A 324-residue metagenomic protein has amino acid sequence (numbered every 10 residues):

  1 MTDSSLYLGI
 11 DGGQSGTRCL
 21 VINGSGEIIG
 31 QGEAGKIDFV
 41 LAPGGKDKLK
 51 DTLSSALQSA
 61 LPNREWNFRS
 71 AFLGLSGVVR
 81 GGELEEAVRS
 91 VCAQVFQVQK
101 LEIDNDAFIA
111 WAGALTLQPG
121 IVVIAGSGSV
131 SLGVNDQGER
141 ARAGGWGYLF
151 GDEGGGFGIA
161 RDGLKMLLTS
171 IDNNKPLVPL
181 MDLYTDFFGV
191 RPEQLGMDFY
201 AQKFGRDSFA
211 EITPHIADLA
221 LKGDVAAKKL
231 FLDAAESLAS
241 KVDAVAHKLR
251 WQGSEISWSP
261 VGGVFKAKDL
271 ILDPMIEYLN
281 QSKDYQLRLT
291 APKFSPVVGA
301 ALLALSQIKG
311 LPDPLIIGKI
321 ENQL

Functional and structural regions predicted by a protein language model:
M1-D3, V98-V123, E139: Conserved phosphate-binding catalytic cores of ATP/NTP-utilizing and phosphoryl-transfer enzymes
M1-F68, T116-P119, K165-L324: ATP-binding/phosphotransfer module of carbohydrate and carboxylate kinases, centering on a glycine-rich
S15, G77-V78, S127-V130: Short glycine-rich anion-binding loops that position phosphate/pyrophosphate groups of nucleotides and phosphorylated
D38, Q58-V95, K100, A114-L115 (+1 more regions): Short beta-strand-loop/turn "lid" adjacent to the catalytic site in phosphate-handling enzymes
V40, G77-V78, G145-E153, Q286-K293: A short glycine/serine-rich beta->alpha loop
V79-G81, I109-W111, V130-S131, F265-A267: Short, active-site-adjacent cap segments at secondary-structure transitions
C92-F96, K100, E139-G147, L279-L287: Glycine/charged-rich beta-loop-alpha catalytic/anionic-binding loops adjacent to active sites
Q118-K175: Glycine-rich phosphate-binding loop of actin/hexokinase-like ATP-binding domains
